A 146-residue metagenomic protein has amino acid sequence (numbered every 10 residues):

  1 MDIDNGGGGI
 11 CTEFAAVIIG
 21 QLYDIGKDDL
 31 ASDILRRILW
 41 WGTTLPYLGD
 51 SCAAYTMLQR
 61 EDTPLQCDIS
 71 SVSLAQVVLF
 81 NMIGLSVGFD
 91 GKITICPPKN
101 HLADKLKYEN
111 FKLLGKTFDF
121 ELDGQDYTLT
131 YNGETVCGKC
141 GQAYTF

Functional and structural regions predicted by a protein language model:
M1-I3: Repeat-mediated protein-protein interaction surfaces in helical alpha-solenoids
G6-D119, D126: C-terminal capping/lid segments that line or modulate ligand- or cofactor-binding pockets
L106, G115, D119-F146: Catalytic-core signal marking the mid-to-C-terminal active-site face
